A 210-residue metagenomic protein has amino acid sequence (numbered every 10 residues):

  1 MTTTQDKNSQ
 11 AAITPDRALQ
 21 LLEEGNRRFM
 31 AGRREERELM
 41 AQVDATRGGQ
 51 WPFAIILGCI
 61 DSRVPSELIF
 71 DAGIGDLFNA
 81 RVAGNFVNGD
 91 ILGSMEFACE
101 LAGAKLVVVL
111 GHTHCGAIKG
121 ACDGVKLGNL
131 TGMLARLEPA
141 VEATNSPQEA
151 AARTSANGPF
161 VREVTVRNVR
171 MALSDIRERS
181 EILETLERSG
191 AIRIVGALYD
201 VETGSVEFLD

Functional and structural regions predicted by a protein language model:
M1-G49, G75, G84-K105, G116-D210: Divalent-metal-activated hydrolytic enzyme cores
L21-E23, A54-G58: Short, hydrophobic/glycine-enriched beta-strand segments
F53-I55, A104-V107: Short active-site oxyanion
L57-C59, R81, V108-H112, V195-D200: Short beta-strand segments
L57-S94: Active-site cofactor/substrate anionic-group-binding motifs, chiefly glycine- and Lys/Arg-rich phosphate-binding loops
D61-R63, T113-A117: Gly/Ser/Thr-rich loops at beta-strand to alpha-helix junctions that form or flank small-molecule/cofactor-binding
